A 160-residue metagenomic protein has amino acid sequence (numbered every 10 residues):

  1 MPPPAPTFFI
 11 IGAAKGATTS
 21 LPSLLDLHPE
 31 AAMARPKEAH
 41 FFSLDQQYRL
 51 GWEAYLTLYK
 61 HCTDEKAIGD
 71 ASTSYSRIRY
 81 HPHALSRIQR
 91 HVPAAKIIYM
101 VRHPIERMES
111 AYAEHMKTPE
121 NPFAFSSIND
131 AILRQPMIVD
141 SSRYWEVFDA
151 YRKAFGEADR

Functional and structural regions predicted by a protein language model:
M1-S76, R87, H91, A95-I97 (+3 more regions): PAPS-dependent sulfotransferase catalytic core
Y55-L58, A84, Y144-F148: Alpha-helical packing segments of well-folded alpha/beta enzyme cores
D70-T73, Q135-S142, E146-R160: Phosphate-binding beta-loop-alpha motif at adenosine-nucleotide cofactor sites
N129-Q135: Short glycine/proline- and acidic residue-enriched helix-loop micro-motifs that form flexible lids or anion-recognition
